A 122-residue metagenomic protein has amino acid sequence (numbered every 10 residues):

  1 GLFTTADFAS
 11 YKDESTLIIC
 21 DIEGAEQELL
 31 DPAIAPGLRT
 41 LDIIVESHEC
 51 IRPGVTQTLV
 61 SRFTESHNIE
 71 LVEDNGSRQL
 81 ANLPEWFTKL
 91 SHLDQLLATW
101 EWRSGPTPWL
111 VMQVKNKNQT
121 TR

Functional and structural regions predicted by a protein language model:
G1-A25: S-adenosyl-L-methionine
T4, D31, K89-S91: Ser/Thr-centered flexible coil motifs
D13, L38, T64-S66: Short, well-ordered coil/turn elements that cap or connect secondary structure elements
T16, E28-L59: A short alpha/beta connector and helix-capping loop motif
I19, I44, W109-V111: Beta-strand secondary-structure signal
I22-L29, Q95-A98: A short, acidic, amphipathic alpha-helical segment used as a generic capping/interface helix at domain edges
C50-R122: Rossmann-like AdoMet/SAM-dependent catalytic core
